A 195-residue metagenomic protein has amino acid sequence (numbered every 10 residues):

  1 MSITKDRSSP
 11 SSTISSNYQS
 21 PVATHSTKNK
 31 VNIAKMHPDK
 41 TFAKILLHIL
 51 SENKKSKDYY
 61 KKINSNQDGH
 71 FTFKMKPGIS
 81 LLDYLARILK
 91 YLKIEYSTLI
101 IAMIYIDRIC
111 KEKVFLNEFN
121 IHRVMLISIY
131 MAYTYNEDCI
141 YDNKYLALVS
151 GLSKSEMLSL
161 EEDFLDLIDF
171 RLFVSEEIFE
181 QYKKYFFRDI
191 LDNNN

Functional and structural regions predicted by a protein language model:
M1-S97, I101, Y105-F115, L158 (+1 more regions): Acidic, Ser/Thr/Pro-rich regulatory low-complexity segments at or just upstream of the first helical elements of major
L46, I129-T134, S150-S153: Residues that form ligand- and interface-recognition hot spots within folded domains
T98, I121-V124, E156, L160: Amphipathic alpha-helical interface surfaces
I100-R108, H122-T134: Contiguous, well-ordered alpha-helical segments that form the cores/surfaces of helical PPI scaffolds
F115-I121, Y135-S150: Short conserved catalytic/interaction loops centered on acidic-Pro-aromatic/His motifs
S128-M131, E156, D192-N193: Short alpha-helix boundary/capping motifs
Y133-N136, Y185: Extended amphipathic alpha-helical regions
K144-F187: Channel- or pocket-lining gating/hinge segments that regulate access to a cavity or pore
